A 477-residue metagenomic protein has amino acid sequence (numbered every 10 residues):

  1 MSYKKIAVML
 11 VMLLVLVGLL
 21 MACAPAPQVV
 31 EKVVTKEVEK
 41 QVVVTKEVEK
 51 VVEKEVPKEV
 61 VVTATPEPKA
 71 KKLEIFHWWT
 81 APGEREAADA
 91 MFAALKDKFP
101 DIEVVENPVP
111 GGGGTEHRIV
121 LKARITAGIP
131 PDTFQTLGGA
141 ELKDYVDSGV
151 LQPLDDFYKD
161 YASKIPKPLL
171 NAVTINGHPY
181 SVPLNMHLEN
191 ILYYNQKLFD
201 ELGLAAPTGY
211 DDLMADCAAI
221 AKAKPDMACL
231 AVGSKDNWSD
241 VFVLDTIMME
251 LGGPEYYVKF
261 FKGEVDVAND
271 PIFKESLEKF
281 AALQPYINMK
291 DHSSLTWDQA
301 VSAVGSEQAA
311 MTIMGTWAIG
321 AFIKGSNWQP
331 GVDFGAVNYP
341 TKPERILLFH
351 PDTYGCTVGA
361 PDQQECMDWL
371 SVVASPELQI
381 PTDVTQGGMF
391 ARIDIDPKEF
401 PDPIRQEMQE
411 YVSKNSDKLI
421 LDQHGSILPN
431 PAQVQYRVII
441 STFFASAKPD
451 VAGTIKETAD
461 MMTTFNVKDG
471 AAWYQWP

Functional and structural regions predicted by a protein language model:
C23-K143, S148, A206, S293 (+3 more regions): Conserved N-terminal structural module of periplasmic/extracytoplasmic solute-binding proteins
V60, D200, K222, K418-P477: Conserved C-terminal helix/tail region of periplasmic/extracytoplasmic solute-binding proteins
W78, E84, A90-F92, E278-D362: Extracytoplasmic/periplasmic substrate-binding proteins
A123-R124, P131-D132, A162-L198, A228-A231 (+2 more regions): A structural signal for short loop-to-beta-strand junctions that line the ligand-binding cleft of periplasmic/secreted
L137-N190, M214, G331-A336, P403-I404 (+1 more regions): Hinge/lid segment of periplasmic solute-binding proteins
L142-V150, L169-T208, G233-F261, L348-C356 (+1 more regions): Periplasmic solute-binding protein
D144, W317-P330, K342-V438, D469-W476: C-terminal lobe and pocket-closing loops of periplasmic/extracytoplasmic Venus-flytrap solute-binding proteins
C217-A218, K262-S293: Glycine-centered hinge/linker elements that transmit conformational signals in sensory and ligand-binding systems
